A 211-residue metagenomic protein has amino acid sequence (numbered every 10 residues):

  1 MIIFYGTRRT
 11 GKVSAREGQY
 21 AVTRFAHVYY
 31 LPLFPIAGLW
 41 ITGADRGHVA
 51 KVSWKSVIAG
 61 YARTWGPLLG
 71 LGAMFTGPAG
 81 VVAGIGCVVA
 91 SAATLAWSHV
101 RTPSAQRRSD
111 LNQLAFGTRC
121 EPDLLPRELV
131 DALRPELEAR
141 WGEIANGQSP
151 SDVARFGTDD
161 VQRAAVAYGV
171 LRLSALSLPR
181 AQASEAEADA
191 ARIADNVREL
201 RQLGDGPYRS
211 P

Functional and structural regions predicted by a protein language model:
M1-P211: A composition-biased, non-transmembrane "mature-region" signal
